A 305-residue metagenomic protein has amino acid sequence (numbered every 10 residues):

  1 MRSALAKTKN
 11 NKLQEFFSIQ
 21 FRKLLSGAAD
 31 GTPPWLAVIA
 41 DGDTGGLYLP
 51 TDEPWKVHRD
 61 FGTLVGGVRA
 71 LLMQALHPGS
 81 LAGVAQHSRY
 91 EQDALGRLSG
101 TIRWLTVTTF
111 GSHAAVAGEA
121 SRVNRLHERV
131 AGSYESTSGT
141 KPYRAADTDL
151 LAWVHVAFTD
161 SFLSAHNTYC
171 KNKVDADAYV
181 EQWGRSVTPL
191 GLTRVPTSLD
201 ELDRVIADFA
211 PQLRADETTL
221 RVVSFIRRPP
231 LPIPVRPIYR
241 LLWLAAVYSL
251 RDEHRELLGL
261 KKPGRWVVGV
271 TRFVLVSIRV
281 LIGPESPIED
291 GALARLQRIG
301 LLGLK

Functional and structural regions predicted by a protein language model:
M1-W153, A157-K305: Mature, function-bearing regions of proteins
